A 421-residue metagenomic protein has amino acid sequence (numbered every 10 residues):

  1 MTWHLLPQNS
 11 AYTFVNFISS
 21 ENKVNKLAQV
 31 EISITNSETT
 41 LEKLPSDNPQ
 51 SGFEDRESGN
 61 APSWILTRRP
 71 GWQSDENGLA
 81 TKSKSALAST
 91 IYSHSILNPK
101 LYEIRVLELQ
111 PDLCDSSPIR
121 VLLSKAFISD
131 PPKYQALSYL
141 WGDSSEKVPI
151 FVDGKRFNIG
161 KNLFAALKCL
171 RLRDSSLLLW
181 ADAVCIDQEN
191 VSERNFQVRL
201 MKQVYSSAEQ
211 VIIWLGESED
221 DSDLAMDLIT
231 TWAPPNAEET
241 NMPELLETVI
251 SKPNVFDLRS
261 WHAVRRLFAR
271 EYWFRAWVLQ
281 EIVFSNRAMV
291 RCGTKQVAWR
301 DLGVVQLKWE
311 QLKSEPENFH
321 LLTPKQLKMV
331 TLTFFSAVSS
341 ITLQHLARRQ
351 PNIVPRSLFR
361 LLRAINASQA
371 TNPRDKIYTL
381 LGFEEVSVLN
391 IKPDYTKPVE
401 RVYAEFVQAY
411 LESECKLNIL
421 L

Functional and structural regions predicted by a protein language model:
T2-S19, A28-V30, W64, K82 (+1 more regions): Residue(s) in the substrate-gating loop at a strand-loop-helix junction that position the organic substrate next
P7-Q8, E21, Q73, Y205: Long tandem-repeat architecture
F14, D75, K84-A136, L140-D143 (+3 more regions): Metal-ion-coordinating, acidic/His-rich active-site neighborhoods of enzymes acting on phosphate-containing substrates
S20-K26, S33-T81: Long, intrinsically disordered, low-complexity tracts enriched in Ser/Thr with interspersed Pro and often acidic
A28-I32, S37, P45, P62 (+4 more regions): Non-catalytic, regulatory and substrate/membrane-recognition segments associated with hydrolase enzymes
V152-K161, N390-L420: Short secondary-structure subsegments characteristic of cysteine-rich extracellular domains
K155-A181: Active-site palm subdomain of RNA-directed nucleic acid polymerases
S176-D187, Y205: Active-site beta-strand/loop microenvironment that shapes enzyme catalytic pockets
